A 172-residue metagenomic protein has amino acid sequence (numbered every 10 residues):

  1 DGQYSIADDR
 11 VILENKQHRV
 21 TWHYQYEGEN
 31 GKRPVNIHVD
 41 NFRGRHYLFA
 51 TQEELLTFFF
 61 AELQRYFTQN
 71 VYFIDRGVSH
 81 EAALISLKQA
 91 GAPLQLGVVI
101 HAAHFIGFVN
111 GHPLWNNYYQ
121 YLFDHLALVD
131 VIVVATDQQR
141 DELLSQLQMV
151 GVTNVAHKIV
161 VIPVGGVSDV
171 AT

Functional and structural regions predicted by a protein language model:
D1-L55: Repetitive, compositionally biased segments used for assembly/scaffolding
L48-Q52, I106-L114: Short, flexible loop segments at the rims of nucleotide/cofactor-binding pockets, characterized by
F60-E81: Short N-terminal targeting/anchoring amphipathic segment
F60-F67, H112-I132: Membrane-proximal helix-turn-helix segments that form the acceptor-binding/catalytic region of lipid-linked
F73-S79, A102, A135-D137: Structural motif
L87-F108: Active-site proximal beta-strand in glycosyltransferases
A102-H104, Q138-Q139, H157-A171: Short beta-strand->alpha-helix junction loop in the catalytic core of nucleotide-activated group-transfer enzymes
A127-A156: A short, active-site helix/loop in glycosyltransferases that binds the activated sugar's phosphate group
